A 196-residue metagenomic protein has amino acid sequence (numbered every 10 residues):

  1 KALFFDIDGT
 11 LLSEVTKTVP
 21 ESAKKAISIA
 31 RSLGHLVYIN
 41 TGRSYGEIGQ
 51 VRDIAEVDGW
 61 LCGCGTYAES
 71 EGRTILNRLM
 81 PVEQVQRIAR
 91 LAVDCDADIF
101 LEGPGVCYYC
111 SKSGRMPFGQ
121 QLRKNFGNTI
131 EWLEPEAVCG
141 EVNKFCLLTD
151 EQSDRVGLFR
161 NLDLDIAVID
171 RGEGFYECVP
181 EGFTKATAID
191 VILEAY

Functional and structural regions predicted by a protein language model:
K1-T16, I88: Asp-based phosphoryl-transfer active-site loop
D6, G63, L148: Conserved residues at the C-terminal ends of beta-strands
T10-L11, Y67-A68, E173-F175: A short, flexible beta-alpha/helix-coil linker loop
L11, V15, N77, E177-E181: Pocket-edge positions in alpha/beta enzyme catalytic cores
K17-T18, I39, L79, L148 (+1 more regions): Residue-level marker of alpha-helix boundaries and capping positions
E21-M116: Active-site phosphate-binding/coordination module
C95-D98, E102-Y196: Conserved acidic, metal-coordinating active-site core of Asp-based, Mg2+-dependent phosphoryl-transfer enzymes
